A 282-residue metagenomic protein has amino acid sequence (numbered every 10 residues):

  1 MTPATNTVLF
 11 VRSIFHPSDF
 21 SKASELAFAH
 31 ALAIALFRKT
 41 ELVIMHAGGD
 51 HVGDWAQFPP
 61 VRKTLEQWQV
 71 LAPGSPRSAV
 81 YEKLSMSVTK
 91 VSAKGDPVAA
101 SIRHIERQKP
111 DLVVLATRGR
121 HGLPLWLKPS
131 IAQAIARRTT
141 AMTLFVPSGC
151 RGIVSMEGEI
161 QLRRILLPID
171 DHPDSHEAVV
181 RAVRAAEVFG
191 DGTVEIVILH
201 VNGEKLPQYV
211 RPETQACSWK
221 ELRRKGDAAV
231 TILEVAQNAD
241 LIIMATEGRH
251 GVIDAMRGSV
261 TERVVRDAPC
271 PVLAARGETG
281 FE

Functional and structural regions predicted by a protein language model:
M1-F10, A33-F37, I102-V154, Q237-E282: Gly/Ser-rich helix-loop-strand patches that form or flank binding pockets for ribonucleotide-derived cofactors
T2-P60, E159-R223, V235, L241 (+1 more regions): Small/aliphatic-rich secondary-structure junction motif
S24, K94-G95, L125, K225 (+1 more regions): A conditional alpha-helix N-cap/helix-loop micro-motif detector
A31, A100-S101, A182, A228-I232: Generic hydrophobic alpha-helical segments
V61-L71: A short acidic, glycine-rich active-site loop that binds or catalyzes chemistry on phosphate/adenosine moieties
M86-K90, W219-E221: Rossmann-fold cofactor-recognition segment
S92-S101, R223-A229: Charged docking surfaces used in two-component/phosphorelay signaling
